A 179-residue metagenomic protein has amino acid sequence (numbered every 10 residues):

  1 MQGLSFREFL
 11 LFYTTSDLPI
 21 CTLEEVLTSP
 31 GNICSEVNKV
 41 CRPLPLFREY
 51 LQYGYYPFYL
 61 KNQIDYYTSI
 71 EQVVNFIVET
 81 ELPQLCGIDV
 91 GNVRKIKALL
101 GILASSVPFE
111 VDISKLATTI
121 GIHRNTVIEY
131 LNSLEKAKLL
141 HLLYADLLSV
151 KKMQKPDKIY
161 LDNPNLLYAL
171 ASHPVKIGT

Functional and structural regions predicted by a protein language model:
M1-L100, A104: Interdomain motor-coupling "hinge/lid" segment immediately C-terminal to the ATP-binding subdomain of NTP-driven enzymes
L60-T179: Accessory nucleic acid-recognition modules appended to NTPase machines
